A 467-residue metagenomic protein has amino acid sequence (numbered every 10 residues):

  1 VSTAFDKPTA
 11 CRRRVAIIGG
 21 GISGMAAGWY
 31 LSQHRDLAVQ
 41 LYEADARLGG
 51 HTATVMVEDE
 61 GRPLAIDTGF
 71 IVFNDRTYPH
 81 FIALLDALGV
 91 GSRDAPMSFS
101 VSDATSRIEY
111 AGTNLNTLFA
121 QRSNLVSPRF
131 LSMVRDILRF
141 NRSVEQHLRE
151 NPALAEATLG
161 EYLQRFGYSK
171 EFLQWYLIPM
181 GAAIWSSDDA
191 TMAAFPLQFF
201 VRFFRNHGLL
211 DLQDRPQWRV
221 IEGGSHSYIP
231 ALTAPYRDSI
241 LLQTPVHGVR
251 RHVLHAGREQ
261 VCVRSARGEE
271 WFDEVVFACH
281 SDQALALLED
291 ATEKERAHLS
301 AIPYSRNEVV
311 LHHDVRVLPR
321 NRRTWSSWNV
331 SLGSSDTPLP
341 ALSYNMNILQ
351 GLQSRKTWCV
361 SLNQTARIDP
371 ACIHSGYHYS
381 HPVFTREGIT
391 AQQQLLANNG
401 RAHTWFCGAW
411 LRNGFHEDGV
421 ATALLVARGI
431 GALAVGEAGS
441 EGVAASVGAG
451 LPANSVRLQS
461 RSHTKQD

Functional and structural regions predicted by a protein language model:
V1-V15, Q33-D36, V57, A391-Q392 (+1 more regions): Extreme N-terminal leader/targeting segments of oxidoreductases
R13-L41: N-terminal Rossmann-like FAD-binding beta1-loop-alpha1 element of flavoenzymes
S32-E58: Glycine-rich FAD pyrophosphate-binding loop
V55-F81: N-terminal glycine-rich dinucleotide-binding loop that anchors FAD/FMN and/or NAD(P) in oxidoreductases
M56, A111-N114, T337-Q459, T464-D467: Conserved flavin/dinucleotide-binding core of flavoenzymes
D75-L197, V201-R202: Mobile amphipathic helical/loop "lid" adjacent to a hydrophobic cofactor/ligand pocket
R202-S265, E270: Helical element adjacent to the flavin cofactor pocket in flavoenzyme catalytic cores
P245-H381: Mid-domain catalytic core of redox enzymes that form a hydrophobic substrate pocket/lid adjacent to a catalytic redox
